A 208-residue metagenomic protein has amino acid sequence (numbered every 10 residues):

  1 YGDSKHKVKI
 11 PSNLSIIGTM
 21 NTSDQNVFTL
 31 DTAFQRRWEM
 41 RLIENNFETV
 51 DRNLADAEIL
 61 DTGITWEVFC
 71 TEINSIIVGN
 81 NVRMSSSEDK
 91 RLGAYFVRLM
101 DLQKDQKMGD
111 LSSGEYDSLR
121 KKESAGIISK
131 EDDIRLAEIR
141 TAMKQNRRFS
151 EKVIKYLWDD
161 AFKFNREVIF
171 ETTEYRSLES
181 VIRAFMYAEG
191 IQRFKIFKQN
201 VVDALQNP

Functional and structural regions predicted by a protein language model:
Y1-P208: C-terminal regulatory/interaction module of P-loop NTP-utilizing enzymes
